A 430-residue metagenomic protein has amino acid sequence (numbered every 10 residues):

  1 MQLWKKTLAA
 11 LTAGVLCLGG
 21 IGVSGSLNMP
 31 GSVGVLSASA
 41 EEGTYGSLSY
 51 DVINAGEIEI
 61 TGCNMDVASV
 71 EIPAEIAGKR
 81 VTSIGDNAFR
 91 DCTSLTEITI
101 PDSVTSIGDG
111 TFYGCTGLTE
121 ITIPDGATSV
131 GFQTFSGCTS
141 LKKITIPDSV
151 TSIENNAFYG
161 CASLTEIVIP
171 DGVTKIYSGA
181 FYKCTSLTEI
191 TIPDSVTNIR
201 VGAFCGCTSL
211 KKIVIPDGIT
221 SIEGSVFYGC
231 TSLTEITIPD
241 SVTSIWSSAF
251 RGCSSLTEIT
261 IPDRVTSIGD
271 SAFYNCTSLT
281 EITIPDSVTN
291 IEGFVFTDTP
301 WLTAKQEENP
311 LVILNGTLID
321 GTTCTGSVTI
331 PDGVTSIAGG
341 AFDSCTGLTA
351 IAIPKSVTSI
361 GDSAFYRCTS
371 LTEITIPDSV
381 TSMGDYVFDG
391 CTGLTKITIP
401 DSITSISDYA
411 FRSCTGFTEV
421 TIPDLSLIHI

Functional and structural regions predicted by a protein language model:
L3, T12, S32-S39, S129: Accessory end-domains appended to solenoid repeat scaffolds used in host defense
W4-G25: Sec-dependent N-terminal signal peptides of Gram-positive bacterial secreted proteins and lipoproteins
G20-E42: Sec-dependent signal peptide cleavage junction
S47-G56, M65-S83, T93-S106, T116-S129 (+13 more regions): Structural signature of tandem-repeat unit edges
